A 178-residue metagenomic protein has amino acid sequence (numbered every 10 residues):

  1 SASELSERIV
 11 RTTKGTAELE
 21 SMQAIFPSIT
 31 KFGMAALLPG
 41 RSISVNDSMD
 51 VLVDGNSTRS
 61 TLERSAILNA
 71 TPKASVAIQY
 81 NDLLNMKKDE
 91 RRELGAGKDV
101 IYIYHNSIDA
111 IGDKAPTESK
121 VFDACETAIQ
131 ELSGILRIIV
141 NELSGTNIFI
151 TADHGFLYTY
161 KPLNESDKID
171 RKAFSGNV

Functional and structural regions predicted by a protein language model:
S1-V178: Feature captures the catalytic ectodomains and active-site-proximal regions of enzymes that hydrolyze or transfer
